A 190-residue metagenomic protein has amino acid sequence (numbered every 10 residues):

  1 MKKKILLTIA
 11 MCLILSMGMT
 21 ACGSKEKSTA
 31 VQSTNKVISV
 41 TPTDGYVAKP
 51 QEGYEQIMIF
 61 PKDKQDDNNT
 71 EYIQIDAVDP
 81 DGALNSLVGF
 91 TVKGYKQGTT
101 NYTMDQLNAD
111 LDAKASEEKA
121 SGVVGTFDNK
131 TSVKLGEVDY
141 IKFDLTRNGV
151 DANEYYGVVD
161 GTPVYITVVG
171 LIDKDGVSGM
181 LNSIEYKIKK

Functional and structural regions predicted by a protein language model:
M1-I5: Bacterial Sec-dependent N-terminal signal peptides
L6-A10, S16-D66, V168-K190: N-terminal targeting sequences that direct proteins away from the cytosol to non-cytosolic compartments
L7-I14, D128, A152, Y156 (+1 more regions): Hydrophobic alpha-helical context, especially transmembrane and signal-peptide helices
M11, K96, I166: Generic anion/oxyanion-binding catalytic loop in active/binding sites
Q32-S33, G125, Y155: Generic hydrophobic alpha-helical membrane-segment signal
T41-G45, K62-Q65, D81, G136-V138 (+1 more regions): Short, solvent-exposed coil/turn segments at beta-strand boundaries
P61-A152: Conserved polar/disulfide-associated segments of primarily extracytoplasmic proteins
K134-K190: Short, well-structured beta-strand
